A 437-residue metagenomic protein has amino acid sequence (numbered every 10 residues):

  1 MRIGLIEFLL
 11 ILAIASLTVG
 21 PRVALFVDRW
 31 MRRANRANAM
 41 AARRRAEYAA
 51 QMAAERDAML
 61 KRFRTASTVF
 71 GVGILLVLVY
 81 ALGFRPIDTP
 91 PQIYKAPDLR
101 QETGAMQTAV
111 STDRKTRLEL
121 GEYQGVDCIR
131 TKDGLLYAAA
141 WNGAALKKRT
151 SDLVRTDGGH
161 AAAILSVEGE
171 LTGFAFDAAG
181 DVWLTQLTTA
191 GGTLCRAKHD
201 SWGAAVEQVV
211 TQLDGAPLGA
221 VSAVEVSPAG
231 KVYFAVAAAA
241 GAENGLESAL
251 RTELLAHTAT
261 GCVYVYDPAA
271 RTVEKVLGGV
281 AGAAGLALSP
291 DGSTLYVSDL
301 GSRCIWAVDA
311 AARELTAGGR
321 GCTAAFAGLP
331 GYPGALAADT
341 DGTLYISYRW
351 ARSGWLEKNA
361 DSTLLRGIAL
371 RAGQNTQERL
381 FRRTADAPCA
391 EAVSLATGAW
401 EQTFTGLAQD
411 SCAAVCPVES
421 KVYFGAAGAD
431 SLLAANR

Functional and structural regions predicted by a protein language model:
M1-L25: Hydrophobic single transmembrane helices highlighted by the model
R2, M59-R62: Membrane-interfacial loop-to-transmembrane-helix junctions in polytopic alpha-helical membrane proteins
S16-P21, V77-R85: Short hydrophobic alpha-helical membrane-anchoring segments
L25-A34: Membrane-spanning helices that line or support transport/gating and their immediate boundary helices in channels
N35-A46: Membrane-cytosol interface motif
R44-L60: Juxtamembrane low-complexity tails/linkers enriched in Ser/Thr-Pro and polybasic
K61-G83: Internal/C-terminal transmembrane anchor helices
V79-R437: Sequence-structural signature of mature extracellular/luminal beta-sheet repeat domains, prominently beta-propellers
